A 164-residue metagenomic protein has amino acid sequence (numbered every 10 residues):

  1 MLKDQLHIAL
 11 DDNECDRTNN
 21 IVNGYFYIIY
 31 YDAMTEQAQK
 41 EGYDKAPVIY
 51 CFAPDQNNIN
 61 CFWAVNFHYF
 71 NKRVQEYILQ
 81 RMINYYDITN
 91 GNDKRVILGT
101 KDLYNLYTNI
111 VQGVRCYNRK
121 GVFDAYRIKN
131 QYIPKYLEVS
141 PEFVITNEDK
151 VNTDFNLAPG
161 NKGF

Functional and structural regions predicted by a protein language model:
M1-N23: Mixed-charge, Lys/Arg-rich low-complexity intrinsically disordered regions
D16-E41: Short coil-to-beta transition motif at edge beta-strands of beta-rich domains
N19, C51-D55, V96: Short, exposed beta-strand/loop patches in secreted or surface proteins that constitute
Y27, I49, P54, Y136-L137: Aromatic-residue detector
Q39-R81: Basic/aromatic-rich interaction segments and small domains that mediate binding to polyanionic partners
Y69-F164: Intrinsically disordered, low-complexity, charged/polar segments
